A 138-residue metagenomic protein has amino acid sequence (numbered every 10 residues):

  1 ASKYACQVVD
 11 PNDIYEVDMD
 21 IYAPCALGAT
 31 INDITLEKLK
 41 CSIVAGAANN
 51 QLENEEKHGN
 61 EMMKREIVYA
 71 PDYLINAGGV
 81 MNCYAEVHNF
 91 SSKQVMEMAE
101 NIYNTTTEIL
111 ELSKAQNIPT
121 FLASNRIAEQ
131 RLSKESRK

Functional and structural regions predicted by a protein language model:
A1-P71: Rossmann-like adenosine-cofactor binding region
S42-K138: Adenosine-phosphate binding glycine-rich loop
